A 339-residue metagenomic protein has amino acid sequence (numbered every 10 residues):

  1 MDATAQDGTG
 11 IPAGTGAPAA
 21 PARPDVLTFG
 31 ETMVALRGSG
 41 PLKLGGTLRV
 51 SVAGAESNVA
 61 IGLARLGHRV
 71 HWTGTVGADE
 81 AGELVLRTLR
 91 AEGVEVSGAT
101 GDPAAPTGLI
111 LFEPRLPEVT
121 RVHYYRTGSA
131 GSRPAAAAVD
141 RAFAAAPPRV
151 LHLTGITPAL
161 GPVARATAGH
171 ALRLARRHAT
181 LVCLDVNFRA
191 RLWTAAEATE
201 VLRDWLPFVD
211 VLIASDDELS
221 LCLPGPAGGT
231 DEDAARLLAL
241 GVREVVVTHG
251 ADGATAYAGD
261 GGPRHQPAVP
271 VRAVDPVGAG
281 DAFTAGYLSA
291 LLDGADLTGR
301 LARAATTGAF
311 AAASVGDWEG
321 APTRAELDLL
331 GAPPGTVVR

Functional and structural regions predicted by a protein language model:
M1-E95, R272, V338-R339: Glycine-rich phosphate/adenosyl-contacting loop at the front of the ribokinase-like
M1-L27, R173-L174, A227-R339: Conserved phosphate-binding/catalytic region of the ribokinase-like
T32, V186, A282: Active-site metal-binding loops of divalent metal-dependent hydrolases
R69-G155, L329-R339: Conserved N-terminal subdomain of the carbohydrate kinase-like
A142-A144, D204-W205, L238: Structural alpha-helical scaffold elements that stabilize or flank donor/cofactor-binding regions in carbohydrate
V150-A235, D252-A254: Conserved beta-alpha-beta core of the PfkB/ribokinase-like small-molecule kinase fold
